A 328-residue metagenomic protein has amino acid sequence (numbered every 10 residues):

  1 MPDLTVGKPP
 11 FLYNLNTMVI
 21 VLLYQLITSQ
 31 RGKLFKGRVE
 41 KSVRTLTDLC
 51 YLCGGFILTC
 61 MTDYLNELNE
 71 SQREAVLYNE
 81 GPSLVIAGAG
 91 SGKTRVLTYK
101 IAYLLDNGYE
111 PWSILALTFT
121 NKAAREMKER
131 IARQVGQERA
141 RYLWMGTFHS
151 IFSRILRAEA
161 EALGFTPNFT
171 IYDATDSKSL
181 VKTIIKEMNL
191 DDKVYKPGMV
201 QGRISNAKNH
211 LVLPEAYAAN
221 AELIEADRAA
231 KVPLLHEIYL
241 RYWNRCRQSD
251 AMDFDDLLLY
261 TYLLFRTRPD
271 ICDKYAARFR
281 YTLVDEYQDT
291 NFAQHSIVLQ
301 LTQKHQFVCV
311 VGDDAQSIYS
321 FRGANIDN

Functional and structural regions predicted by a protein language model:
D3, I20, Q25-R31, F35-K36: Short, low-complexity, intrinsically disordered N-terminal modules that encode targeting/processing signals
L4, L12-L15, L22-Q25, L49-L52: Short hydrophobic targeting helices and cationic amphipathic motifs that mediate membrane/organellar targeting
T5, T17, T28, T45-T47 (+1 more regions): Ala/Thr-enriched low-complexity intrinsically disordered regions
P9-F11, T17-M18, K33, G37 (+1 more regions): Intrinsically disordered, low-complexity segments enriched in serine/proline and basic residues
Y51-P167, I171, D273, H305 (+1 more regions): P-loop NTPase Walker
N66-L77, G81-V85, V96, L115 (+3 more regions): Conserved helicase NTPase motor core
N79, A140-Y142, E161-D256, F279: ATP-hydrolysis module of ASCE/P-loop NTPase motor domains, specifically the Walker B Asp-Glu catalytic pair
